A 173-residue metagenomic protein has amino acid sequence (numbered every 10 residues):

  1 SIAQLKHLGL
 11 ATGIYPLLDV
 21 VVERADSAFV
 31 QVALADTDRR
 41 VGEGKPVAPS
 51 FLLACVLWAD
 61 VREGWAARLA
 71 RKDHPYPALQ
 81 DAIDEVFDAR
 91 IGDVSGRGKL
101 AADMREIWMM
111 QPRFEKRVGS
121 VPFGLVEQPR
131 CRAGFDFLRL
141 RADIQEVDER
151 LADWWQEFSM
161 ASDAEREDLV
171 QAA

Functional and structural regions predicted by a protein language model:
S1-V170: Conserved, hydrophobic alpha-helical core segments of structured domains
